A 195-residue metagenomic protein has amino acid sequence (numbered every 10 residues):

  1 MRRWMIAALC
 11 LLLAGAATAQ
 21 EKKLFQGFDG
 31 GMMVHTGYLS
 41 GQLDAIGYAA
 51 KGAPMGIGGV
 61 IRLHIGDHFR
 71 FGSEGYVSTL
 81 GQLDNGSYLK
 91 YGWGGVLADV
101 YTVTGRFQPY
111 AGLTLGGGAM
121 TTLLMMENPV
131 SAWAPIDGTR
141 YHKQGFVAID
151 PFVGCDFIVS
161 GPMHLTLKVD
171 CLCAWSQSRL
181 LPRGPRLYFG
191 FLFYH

Functional and structural regions predicted by a protein language model:
M1-Q26: Cleavable N-terminal export/targeting peptides
A19-E74, Y194: Short glycine/proline- and aromatic-enriched beta-strand/turn motifs that initiate or cap beta-hairpins
H35-D44, Y76-D84, G118-T122, C171-S178: Sequence/structural signature of outer-membrane beta-barrel proteins
Y48-A53, N85-Y91, R140-G145, S178-G184: Replace "Gram-negative outer membrane beta-barrel proteins" with "bacterial and organellar outer membrane beta-barrel
L63-P135, V147-I149, F157-M163, L192-F193: Gram-negative (and chloroplast) outer-membrane scaffold detector with strong preference for beta-barrel transmembrane
S160, H164-L172: A structured, mid-to-C-terminal "fold-capping" secondary-structure block
P182-H195: Outer-membrane beta-barrel "beta-signal"
